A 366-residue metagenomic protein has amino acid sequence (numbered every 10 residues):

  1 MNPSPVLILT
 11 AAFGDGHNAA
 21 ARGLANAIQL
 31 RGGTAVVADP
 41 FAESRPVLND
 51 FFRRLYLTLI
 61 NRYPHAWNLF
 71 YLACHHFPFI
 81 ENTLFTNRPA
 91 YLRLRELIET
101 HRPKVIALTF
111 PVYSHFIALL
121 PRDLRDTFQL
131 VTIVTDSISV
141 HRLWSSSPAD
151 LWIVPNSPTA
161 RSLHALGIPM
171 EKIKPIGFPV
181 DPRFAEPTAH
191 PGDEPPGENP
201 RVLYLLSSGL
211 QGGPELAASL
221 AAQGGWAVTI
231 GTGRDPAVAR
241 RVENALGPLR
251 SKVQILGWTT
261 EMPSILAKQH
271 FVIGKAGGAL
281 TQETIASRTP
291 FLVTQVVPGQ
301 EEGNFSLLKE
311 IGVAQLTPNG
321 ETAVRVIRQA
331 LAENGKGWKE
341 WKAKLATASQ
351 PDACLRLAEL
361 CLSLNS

Functional and structural regions predicted by a protein language model:
G23-T100: Conserved N-terminal ligand/cofactor-binding loop architecture of enzyme catalytic domains
D123-R183: Active-site-proximal region of nucleotide-activated glycan assembly enzymes, centered on histidine/acidic-rich loops
P179-E194: Acidic anion/phosphate-binding donor-loop and adjacent secondary structure in glycosyltransferase catalytic cores
H190, P196-Q269: Donor-nucleotide binding loops and adjacent catalytic segments primarily of GT-B fold Leloir glycosyltransferases
A267-G277: Acidic donor-binding loop of glycosyltransferase active sites
T281, I285-V326: Catalytic binding pocket for nucleotide-activated donors in carbohydrate/polymer assembly enzymes
Q315, G320-E321, I327-A346: Conserved donor-nucleotide binding/catalytic region of nucleotide-linked donor-dependent transferases
Q350-S366: C-terminal alpha-helical cap of glycosyltransferases
